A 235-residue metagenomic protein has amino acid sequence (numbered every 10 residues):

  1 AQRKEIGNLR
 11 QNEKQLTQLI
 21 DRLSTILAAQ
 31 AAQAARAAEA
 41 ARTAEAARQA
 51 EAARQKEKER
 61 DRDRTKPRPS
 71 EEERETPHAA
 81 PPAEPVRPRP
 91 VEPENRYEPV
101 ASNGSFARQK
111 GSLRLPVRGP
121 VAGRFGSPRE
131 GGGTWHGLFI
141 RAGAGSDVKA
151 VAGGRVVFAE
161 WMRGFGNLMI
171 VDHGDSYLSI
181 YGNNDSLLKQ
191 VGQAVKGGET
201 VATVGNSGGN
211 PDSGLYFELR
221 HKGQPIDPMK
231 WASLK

Functional and structural regions predicted by a protein language model:
A1-R74: Alpha-helical oligomerization segments with coiled-coil/rod-like character
I6, K14, L19-I20, I26 (+5 more regions): Weak global preference for isoleucine
N8, A32, P90, N95-R96 (+3 more regions): Intrinsic-disorder/low-complexity, polar/charged segments
E51-G111: Long, low-complexity, acidic/serine-threonine-proline-glutamine-glycine-rich intrinsically disordered tracts that serve
A107-K235: Catalytic cores of peptidoglycan-degrading enzymes
